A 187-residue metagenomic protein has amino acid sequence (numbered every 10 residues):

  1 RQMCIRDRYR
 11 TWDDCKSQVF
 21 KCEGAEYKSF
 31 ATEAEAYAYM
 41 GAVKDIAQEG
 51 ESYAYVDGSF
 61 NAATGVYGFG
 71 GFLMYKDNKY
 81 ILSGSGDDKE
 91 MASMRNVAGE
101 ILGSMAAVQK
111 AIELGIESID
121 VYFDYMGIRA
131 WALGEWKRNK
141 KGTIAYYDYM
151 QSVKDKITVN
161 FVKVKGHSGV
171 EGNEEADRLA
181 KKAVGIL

Functional and structural regions predicted by a protein language model:
M3-I5: Short, small-residue-biased leader/transition segments that mark boundaries at the very start of proteins
D13-A25, A31-K44: A short, charged, amphipathic alpha-helix used as a generic interaction element across diverse proteins
V19, L73-D77, F123-Y125: Short, small-residue-rich loop/turn micro-motifs
A38-E51, Y149: A cross-kingdom feature marking charged/low-complexity
Q48-G99, A106-K110, L114: RNase H-like nuclease fold core
S59-G65, M105-L179, A183-V184: RNase H catalytic domain
